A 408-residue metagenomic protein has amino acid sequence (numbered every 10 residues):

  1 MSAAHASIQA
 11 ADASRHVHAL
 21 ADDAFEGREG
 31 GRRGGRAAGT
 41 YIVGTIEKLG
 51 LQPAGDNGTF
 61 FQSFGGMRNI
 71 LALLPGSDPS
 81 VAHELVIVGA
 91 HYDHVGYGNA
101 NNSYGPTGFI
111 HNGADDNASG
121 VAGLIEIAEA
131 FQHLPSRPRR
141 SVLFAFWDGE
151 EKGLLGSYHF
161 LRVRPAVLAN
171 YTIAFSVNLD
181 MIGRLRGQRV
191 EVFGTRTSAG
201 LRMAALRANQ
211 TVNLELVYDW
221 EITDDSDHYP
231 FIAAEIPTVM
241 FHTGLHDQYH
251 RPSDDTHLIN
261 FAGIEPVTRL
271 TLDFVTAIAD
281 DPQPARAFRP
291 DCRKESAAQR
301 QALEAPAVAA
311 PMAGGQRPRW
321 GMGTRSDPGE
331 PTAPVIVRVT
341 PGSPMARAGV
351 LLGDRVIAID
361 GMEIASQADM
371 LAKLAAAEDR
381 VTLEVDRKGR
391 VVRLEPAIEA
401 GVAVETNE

Functional and structural regions predicted by a protein language model:
M1-S7, D23-R33, Q62, G105-N117 (+6 more regions): Second-shell loop/turn segments in exported
H18-A19, R28-P75: A non-catalytic alpha/beta surface segment that caps or lines the substrate-entry region of metallo-dependent hydrolase
L20, I46, F64-N102: Acidic/His- and Gly-rich active-site-bordering loop/insert found across diverse amide/peptide-bond hydrolases
A72, V88-H94, N99-L154, T271: Alpha-helical metal-binding/catalytic segments enriched in His/Glu/Asp
H133, D247-S296: His/Asp/Glu-rich mid-to-C-terminal helical/loop segments that flank catalytic regions of hydrolases
W147-H246, N260, I264: Metal-dependent peptidase/peptidase-like ectodomains
R286-P341, A376, T382-E384, R393-E408: PDZ/PDZ-like peptide-tail recognition elements
M345-A368: Conserved PDZ fold ligand-binding element
